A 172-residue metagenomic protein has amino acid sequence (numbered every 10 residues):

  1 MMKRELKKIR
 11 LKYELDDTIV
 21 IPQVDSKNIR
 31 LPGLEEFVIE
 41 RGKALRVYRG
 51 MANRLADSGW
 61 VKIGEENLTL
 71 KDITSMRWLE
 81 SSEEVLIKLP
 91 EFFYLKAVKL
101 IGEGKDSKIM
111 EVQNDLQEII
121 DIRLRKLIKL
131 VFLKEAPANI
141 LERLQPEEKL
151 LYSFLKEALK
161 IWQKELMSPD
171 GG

Functional and structural regions predicted by a protein language model:
M1-N28: N-terminal, Lys/Arg-enriched amphipathic/low-complexity engagement segments that precede the first folded domain
K3-R10, L68-G172: Charge/polar-rich, low-complexity and marginally structured segments
Y13, E36-E40, D57, I63-E65 (+3 more regions): Generic alpha-helical propensity signal that fires on short helical segments and nearby coil/disordered stretches
V20, I39, L45-V47, L55 (+4 more regions): Generic hydrophobic secondary-structure signal
V20-Q23, K62-E66, E80-V85: Short, functional N-terminal and low-complexity linear motifs
S26-T69: Compact, well-ordered interaction domains used in eukaryotic information-processing assemblies
